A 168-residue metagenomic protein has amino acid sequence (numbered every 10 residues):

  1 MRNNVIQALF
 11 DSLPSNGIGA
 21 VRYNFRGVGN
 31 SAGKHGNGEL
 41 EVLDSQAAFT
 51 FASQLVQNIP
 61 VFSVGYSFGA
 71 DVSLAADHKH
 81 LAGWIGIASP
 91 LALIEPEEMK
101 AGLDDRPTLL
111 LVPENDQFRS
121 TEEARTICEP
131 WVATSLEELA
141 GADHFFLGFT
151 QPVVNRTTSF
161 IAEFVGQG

Functional and structural regions predicted by a protein language model:
M1-N58: Serine-hydrolase catalytic machinery in alpha/beta-hydrolase-like enzymes
F25-G29, L91, D143: Alpha/beta-hydrolase active-site loop signature
G33, A142-V154: Catalytic histidine-centered segment of alpha/beta-hydrolase-like enzymes
L43-D105: Primarily recognizes the serine-hydrolase "nucleophile elbow" in alpha/beta-hydrolase and SGNH/GDSL folds
E98-M99, R106, R119-E129: Short alpha-helix in the alpha/beta-hydrolase fold that links the catalytic acid
L103-D105, L109-V112, D116: Short beta-strand/loop motif that positions the catalytic acidic residue of the alpha/beta-hydrolase fold
E114-R119, H144-F145: Acidic catalytic loop of the alpha/beta-hydrolase fold
E129-F145: Catalytic histidine neighborhood in serine/cysteine hydrolases with alpha/beta-hydrolase-type architecture
